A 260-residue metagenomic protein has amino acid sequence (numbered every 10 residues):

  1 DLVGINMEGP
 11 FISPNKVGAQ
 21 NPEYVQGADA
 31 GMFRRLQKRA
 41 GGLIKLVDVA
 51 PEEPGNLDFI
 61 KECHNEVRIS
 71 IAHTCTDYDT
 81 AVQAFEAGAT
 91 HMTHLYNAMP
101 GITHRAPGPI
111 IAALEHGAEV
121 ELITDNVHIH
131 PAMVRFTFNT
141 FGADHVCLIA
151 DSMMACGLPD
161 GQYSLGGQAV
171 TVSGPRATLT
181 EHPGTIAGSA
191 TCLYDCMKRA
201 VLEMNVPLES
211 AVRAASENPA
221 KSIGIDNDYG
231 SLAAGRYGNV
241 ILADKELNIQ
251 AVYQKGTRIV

Functional and structural regions predicted by a protein language model:
D1-L43: Divalent-metal coordination cores built from histidine and acidic residues
M7, C63, M92, A200 (+3 more regions): Conserved, mostly hydrophobic/aromatic
Q26-A30, E53-L57, Y78, T103-P107 (+6 more regions): Electropositive phosphate-/nucleotide-binding environments in soluble metabolic enzymes
R34-D160: Active-site core of metal-dependent hydrolases
P109-E121, F138-A150, A155-R236, V240-L242: His/Asp/Glu-enriched, well-ordered alpha-helical/loop segment that forms or immediately abuts the divalent-metal
A251-V260: Short, compositionally biased
